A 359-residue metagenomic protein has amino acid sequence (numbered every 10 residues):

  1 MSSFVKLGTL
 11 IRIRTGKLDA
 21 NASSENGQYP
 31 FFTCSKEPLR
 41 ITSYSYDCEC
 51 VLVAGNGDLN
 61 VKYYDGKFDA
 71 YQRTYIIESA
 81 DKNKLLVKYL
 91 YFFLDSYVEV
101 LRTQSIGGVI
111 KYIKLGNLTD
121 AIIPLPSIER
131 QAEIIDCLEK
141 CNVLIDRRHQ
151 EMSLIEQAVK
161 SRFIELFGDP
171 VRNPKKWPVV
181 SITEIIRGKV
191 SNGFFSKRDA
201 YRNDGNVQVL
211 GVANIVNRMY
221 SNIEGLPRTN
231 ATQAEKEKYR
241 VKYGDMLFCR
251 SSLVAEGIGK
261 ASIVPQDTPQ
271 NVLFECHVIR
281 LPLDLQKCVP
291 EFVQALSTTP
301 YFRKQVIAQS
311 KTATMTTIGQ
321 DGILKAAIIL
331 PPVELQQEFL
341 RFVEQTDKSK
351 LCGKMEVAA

Functional and structural regions predicted by a protein language model:
M1-T33, D120-D136, R147-N192, K325 (+1 more regions): Non-catalytic DNA-recognition/assembly elements of restriction-modification systems
V5-E49, D65, A70-Q72, T183-D199 (+1 more regions): Sequence-specific dsDNA recognition surfaces
T33-D95, I106-G107, Y112-L115, G211 (+2 more regions): A short beta-sheet element
Y64, R148, S196-R198, G259-K260: Short beta-alpha junctions and helix-cap segments that line functional grooves
F68-Y75, G107-E129, R202, Q270-I279 (+3 more regions): A short glycine-rich beta-alpha junction/loop motif
K84-V87, V100-K111, P126-I134: Short, flexible active-site-proximal loops enriched in glycine and acidic residues
L94-R102, N142, T298-Y301, D347: Short amphipathic alpha-helical signal-transduction/dimerization elements
E139, E224-R228, E344: Short glycine-enriched, charge-decorated loop/helix-capping segments at active-site entrances that position
